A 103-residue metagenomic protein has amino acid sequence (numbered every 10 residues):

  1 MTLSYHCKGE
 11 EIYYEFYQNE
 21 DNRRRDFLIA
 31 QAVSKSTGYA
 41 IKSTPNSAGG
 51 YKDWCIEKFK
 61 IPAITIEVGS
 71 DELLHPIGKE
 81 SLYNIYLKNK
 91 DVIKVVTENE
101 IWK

Functional and structural regions predicted by a protein language model:
M1-K103: C-terminal accessory segments enriched in acidic
